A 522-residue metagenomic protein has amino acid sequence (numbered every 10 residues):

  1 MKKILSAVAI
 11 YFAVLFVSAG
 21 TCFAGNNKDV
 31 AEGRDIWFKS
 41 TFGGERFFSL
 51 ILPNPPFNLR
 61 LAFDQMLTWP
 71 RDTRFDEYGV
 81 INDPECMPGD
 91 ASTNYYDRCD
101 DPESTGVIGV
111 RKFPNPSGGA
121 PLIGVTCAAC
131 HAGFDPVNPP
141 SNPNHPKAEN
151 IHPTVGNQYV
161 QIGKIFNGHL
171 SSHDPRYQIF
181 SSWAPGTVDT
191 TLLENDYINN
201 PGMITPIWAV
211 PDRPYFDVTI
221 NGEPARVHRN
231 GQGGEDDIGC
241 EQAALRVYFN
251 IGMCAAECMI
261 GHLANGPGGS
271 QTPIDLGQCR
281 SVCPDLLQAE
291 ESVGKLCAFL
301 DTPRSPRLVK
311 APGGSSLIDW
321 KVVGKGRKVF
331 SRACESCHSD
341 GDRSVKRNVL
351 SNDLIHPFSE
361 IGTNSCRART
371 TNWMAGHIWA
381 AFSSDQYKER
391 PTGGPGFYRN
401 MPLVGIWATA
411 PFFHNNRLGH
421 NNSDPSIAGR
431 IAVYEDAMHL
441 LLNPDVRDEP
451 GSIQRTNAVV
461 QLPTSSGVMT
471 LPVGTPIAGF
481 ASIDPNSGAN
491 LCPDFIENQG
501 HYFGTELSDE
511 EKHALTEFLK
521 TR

Functional and structural regions predicted by a protein language model:
I4-L5, A19-R522: Periplasmic c-type cytochrome electron-transfer domains
A7-A19: Bacterial N-terminal signal peptides
